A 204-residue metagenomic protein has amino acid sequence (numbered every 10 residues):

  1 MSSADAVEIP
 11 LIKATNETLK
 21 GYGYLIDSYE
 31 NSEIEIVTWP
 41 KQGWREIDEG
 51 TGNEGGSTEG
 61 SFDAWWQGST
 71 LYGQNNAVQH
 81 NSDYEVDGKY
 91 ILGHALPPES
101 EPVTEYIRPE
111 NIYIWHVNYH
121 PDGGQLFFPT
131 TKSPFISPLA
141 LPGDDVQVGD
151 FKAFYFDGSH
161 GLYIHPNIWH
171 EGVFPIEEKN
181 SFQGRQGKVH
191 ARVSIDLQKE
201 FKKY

Functional and structural regions predicted by a protein language model:
M1-A153, G187-K188, R192, D196 (+1 more regions): Non-catalytic, conserved peripheral segments adjacent to functional cores
G143, F151, I164, E178-N180: Generic preference for flexible, low-structure residues
Y155-F174: Conserved metal-binding segment of the jelly-roll/cupin
I168-V189: A short beta-strand-loop micro-motif that forms or neighbors metal/cofactor- and ligand-binding patches at active-site
